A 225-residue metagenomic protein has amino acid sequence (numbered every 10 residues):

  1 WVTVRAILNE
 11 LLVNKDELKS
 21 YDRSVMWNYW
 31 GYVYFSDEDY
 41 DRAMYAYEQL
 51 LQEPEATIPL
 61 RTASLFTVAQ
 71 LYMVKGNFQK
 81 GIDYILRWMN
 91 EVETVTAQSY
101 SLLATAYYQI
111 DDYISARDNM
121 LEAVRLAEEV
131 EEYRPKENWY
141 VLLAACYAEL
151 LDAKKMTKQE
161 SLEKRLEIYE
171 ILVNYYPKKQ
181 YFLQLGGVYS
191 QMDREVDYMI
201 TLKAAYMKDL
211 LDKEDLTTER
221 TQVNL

Functional and structural regions predicted by a protein language model:
V4-L11, D41-L51, F78-N90, S115-L126 (+2 more regions): Alpha-helical repeat scaffolds
L11, D22-S36, A63-Q70, S101-T105: Non-membrane alpha-helical segments in proteins
L18, A56, N90-E93, E131 (+3 more regions): Structural signature of alpha-solenoid helical repeat scaffolds
L18-R23, L60, V95, R134-P135 (+3 more regions): Structural signature of alpha-solenoid helical repeat junctions
W27, L65, Y100, Y140-L143 (+2 more regions): TPR repeat positional signature
V33, L71, A106, A145-A153 (+1 more regions): Residue-level signature for tetratricopeptide repeat
D37, K75, I110, L150-A153 (+1 more regions): Structural motif corresponding to the intra-repeat A-B loop/turn of tetratricopeptide repeats
Y181, Y189, R194-L225: Hydrophilic extracytoplasmic domains
